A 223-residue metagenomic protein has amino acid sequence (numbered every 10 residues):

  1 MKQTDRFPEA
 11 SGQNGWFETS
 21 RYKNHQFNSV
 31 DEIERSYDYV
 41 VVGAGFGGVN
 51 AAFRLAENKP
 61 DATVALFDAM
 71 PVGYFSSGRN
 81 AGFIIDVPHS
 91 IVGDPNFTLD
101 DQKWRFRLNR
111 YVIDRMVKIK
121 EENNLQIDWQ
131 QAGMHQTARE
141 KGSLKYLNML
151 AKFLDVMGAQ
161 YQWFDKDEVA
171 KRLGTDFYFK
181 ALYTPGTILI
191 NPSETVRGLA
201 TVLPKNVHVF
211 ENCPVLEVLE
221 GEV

Functional and structural regions predicted by a protein language model:
M1-Y39, E57-T63: Extreme N-terminal leader/targeting segments of oxidoreductases
G43-V49, A69: Glycine-rich Rossmann-fold phosphate-binding loop(s) that bind the pyrophosphate of adenine dinucleotide cofactors
A52, A56-E57, P204: Gly/Ala-rich phosphate-binding loop of Rossmann-like dinucleotide-binding domains, activating on the conserved
A56-R79: Glycine-rich FAD pyrophosphate-binding loop
F75, R79-L108: Glycine-rich active-site loop/strand segments that organize a redox cofactor
W104-K118, M149, G198: A non-catalytic, amphipathic alpha-helix used as a structural packing/dimerization or gating element in enzyme scaffolds
I119-M134, F153-D167: A short alpha-helix-loop-beta-strand transition element characteristic of N-terminal alpha/beta dinucleotide-binding
K152-M157, D176-V223: Helical element adjacent to the flavin cofactor pocket in flavoenzyme catalytic cores
